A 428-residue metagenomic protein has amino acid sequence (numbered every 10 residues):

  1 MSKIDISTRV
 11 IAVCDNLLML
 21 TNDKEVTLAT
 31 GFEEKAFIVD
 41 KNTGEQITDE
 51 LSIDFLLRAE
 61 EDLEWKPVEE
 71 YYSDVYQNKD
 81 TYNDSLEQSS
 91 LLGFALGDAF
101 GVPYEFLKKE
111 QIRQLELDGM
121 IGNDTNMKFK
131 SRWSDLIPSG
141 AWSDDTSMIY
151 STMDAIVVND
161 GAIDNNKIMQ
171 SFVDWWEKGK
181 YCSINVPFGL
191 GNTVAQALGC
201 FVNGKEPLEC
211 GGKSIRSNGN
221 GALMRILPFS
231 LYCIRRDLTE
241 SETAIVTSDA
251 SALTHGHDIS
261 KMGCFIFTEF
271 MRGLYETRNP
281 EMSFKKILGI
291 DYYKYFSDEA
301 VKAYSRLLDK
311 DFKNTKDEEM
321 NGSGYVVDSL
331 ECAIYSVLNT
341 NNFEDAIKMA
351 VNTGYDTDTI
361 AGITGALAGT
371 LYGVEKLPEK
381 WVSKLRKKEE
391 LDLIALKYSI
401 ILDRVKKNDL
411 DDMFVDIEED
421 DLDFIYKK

Functional and structural regions predicted by a protein language model:
S2-D5, Y82: N-terminal helix-cap/turn-to-beta initiation motif at the start of protein domains
D5-A12: Short coil-to-beta transition motif at edge beta-strands of beta-rich domains
I6, G31-F32, P187: A generic structural signal for short, non-catalytic loop/turn and secondary-structure boundary residues
V13-N42: Basic/aromatic-rich interaction segments and small domains that mediate binding to polyanionic partners
C14, T43-K428: Structured, active/binding-site neighborhoods that engage oxygen-rich ligands
